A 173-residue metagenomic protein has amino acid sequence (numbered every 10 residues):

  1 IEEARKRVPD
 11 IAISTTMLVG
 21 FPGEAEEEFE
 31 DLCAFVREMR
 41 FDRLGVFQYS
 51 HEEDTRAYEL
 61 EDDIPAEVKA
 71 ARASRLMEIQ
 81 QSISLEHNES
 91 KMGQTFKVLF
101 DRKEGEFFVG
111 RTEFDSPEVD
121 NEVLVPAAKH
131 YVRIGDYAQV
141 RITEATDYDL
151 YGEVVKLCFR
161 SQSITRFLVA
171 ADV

Functional and structural regions predicted by a protein language model:
I1-T55, R75-I83: Conserved C-terminal portion of the radical SAM core fold that forms the substrate/S-adenosylmethionine-binding
E59-V173: Terminal RNA-binding accessory module
